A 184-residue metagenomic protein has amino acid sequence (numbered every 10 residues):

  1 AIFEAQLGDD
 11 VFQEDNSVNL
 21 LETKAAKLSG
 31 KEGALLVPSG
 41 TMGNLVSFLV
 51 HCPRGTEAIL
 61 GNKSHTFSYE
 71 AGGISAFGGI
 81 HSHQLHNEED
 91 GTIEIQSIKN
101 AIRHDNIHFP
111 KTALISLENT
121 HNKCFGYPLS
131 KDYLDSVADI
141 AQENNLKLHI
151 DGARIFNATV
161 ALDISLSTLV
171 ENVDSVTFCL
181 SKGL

Functional and structural regions predicted by a protein language model:
A1-A5, V11-L184: Conserved PLP-enzyme active-site core in the AAT-like
